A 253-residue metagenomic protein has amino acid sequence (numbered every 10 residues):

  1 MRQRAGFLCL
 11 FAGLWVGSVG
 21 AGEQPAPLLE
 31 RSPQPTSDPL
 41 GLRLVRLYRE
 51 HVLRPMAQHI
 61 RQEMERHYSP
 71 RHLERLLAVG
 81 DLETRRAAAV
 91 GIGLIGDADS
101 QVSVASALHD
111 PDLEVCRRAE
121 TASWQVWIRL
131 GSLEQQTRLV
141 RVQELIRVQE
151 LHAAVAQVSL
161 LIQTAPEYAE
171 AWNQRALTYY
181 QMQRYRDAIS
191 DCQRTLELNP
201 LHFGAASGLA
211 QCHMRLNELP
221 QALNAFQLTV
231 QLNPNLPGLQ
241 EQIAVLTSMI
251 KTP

Functional and structural regions predicted by a protein language model:
G22-A98, V102, S106-V148: Extended repeat-based scaffolds of very large eukaryotic assembly and lipid-transport proteins
L94, Q125-R129, R147, Q181 (+2 more regions): Register position in tetratricopeptide repeats
